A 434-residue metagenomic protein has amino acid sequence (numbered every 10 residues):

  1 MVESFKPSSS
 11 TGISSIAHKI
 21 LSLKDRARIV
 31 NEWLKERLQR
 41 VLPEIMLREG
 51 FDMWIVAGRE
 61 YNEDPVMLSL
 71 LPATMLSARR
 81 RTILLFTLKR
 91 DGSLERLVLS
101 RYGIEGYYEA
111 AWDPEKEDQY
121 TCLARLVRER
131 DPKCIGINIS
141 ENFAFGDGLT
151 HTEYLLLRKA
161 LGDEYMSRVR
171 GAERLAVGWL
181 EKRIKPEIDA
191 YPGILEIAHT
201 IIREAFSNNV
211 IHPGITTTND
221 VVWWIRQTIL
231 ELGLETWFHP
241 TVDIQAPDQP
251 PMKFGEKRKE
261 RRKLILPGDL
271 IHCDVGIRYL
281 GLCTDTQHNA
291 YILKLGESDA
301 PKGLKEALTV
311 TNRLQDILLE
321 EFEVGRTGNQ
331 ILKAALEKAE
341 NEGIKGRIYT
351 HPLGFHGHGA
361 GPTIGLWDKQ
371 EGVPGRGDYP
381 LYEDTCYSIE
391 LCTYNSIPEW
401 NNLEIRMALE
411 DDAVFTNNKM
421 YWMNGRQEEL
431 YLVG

Functional and structural regions predicted by a protein language model:
M1-G434: Active-site neighborhoods and metal-handling regions in enzymes and metal-associated proteins
